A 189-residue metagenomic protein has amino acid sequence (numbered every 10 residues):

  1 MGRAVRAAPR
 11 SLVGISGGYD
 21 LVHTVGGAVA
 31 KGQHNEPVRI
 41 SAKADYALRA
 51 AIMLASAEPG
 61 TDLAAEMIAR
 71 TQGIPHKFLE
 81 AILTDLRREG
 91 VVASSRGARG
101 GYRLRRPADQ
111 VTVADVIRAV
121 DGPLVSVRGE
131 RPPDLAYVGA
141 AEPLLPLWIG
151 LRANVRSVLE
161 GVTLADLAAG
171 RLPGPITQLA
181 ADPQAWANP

Functional and structural regions predicted by a protein language model:
S11-N35, P132-P189: C-terminal regulatory/oligomerization modules of transcriptional regulators
A30-A50: Short alpha-helical segments that sit at the start of domains
A47-P59: Short amphipathic alpha-helical interface segments
D62-G73: A short alpha-helical element within helix-turn-helix/winged-helix DNA-binding domains across DNA-binding proteins
I68, I82-E89: Basic amphipathic alpha-helical segments that dock to polyanions
G90-R105: Beta-hairpin "wing" of winged helix-turn-helix
A108-P133, L144-N154: Conserved segment of winged-helix/HTH DNA-binding domains
